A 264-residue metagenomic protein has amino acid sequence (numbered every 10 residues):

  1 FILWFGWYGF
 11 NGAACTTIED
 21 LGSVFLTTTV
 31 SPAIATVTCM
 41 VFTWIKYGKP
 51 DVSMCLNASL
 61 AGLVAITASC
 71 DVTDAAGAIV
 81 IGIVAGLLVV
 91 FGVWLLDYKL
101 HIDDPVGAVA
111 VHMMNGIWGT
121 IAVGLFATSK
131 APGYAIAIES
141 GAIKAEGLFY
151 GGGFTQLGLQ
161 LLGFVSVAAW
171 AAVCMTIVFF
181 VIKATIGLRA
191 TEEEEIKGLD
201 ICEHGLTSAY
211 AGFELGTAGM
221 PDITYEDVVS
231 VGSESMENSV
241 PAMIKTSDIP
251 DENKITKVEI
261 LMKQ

Functional and structural regions predicted by a protein language model:
F1-Q264: Glycine- and aromatic-enriched membrane alpha-helices
